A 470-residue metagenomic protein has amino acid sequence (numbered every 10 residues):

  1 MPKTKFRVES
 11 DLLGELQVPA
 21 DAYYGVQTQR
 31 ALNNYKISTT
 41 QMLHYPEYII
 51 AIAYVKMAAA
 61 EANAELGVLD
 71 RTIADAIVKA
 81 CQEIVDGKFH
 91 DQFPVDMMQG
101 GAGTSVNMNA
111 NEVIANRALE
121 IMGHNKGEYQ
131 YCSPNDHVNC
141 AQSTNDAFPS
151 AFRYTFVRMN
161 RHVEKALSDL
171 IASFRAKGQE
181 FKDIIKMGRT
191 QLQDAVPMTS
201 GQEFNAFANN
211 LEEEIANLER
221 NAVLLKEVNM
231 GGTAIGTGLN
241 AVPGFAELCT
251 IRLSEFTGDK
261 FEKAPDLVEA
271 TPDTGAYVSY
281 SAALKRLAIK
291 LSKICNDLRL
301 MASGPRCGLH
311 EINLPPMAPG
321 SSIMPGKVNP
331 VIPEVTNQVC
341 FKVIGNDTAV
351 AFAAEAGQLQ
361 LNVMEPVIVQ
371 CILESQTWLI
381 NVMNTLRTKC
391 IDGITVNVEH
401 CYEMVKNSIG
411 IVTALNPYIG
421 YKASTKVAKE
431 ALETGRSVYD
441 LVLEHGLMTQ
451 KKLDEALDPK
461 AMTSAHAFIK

Functional and structural regions predicted by a protein language model:
M1-K470: Conserved, well-structured ligand/cofactor-binding cores
